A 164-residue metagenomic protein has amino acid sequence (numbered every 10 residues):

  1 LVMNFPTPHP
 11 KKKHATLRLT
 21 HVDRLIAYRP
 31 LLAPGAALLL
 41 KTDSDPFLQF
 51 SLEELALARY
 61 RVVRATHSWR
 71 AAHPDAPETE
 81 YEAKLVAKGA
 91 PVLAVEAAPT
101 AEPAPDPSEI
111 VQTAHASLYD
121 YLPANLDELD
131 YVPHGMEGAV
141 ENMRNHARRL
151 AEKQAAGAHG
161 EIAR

Functional and structural regions predicted by a protein language model:
V2-L19: A short SAM/SAH-binding and catalytic strip from SAM-dependent methyltransferases
N4, P8, L31, E54 (+1 more regions): Mid-sequence acidic-hydrophobic segments that form the walls of catalytic/ligand-binding cavities or oligomerization
H9, P46, R70: Surface-exposed, flexible loop/turn segments at secondary-structure boundaries
K12-A15, K41-A58: Conserved class I S-adenosyl-L-methionine
R18-A37: A short glycine-rich, Lys/Arg-flanked "PGG" loop and its adjoining helix->strand segment in the class I
L39-K41, R64: A structural signal for short, well-ordered beta-strand segments and their strand-loop junctions that often border
V63-R164: SAM/dcSAM-binding transferase cores
